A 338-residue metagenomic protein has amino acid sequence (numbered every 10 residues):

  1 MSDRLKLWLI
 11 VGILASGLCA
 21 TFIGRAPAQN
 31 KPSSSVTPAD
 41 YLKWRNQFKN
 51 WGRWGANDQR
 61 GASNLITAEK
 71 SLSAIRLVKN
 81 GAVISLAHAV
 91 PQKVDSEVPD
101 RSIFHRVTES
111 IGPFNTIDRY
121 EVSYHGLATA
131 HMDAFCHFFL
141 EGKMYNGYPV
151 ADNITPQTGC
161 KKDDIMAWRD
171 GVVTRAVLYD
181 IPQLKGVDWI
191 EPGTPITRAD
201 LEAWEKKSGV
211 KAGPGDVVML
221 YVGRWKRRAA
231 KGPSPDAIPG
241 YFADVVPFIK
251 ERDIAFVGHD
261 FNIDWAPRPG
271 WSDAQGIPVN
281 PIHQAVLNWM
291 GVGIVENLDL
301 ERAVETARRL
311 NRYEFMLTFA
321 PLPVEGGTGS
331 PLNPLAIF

Functional and structural regions predicted by a protein language model:
M1-D3, A20, L317: Coiled-coil-like amphipathic alpha-helices with heptad-repeat character
M1-G12: Bacterial N-terminal signal peptides that target proteins for export
I10-T21: Bacterial N-terminal signal peptides
P27-F338: Active-/binding-site microenvironments in catalytic and ligand-binding cores
